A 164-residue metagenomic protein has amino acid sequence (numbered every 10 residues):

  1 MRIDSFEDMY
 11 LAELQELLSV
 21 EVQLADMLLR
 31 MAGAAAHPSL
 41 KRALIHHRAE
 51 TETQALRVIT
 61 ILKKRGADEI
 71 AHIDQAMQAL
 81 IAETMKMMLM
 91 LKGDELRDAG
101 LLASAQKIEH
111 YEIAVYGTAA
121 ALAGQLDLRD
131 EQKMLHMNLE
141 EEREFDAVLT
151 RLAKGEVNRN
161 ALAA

Functional and structural regions predicted by a protein language model:
M1-A164: Amphipathic alpha-helical hairpins
